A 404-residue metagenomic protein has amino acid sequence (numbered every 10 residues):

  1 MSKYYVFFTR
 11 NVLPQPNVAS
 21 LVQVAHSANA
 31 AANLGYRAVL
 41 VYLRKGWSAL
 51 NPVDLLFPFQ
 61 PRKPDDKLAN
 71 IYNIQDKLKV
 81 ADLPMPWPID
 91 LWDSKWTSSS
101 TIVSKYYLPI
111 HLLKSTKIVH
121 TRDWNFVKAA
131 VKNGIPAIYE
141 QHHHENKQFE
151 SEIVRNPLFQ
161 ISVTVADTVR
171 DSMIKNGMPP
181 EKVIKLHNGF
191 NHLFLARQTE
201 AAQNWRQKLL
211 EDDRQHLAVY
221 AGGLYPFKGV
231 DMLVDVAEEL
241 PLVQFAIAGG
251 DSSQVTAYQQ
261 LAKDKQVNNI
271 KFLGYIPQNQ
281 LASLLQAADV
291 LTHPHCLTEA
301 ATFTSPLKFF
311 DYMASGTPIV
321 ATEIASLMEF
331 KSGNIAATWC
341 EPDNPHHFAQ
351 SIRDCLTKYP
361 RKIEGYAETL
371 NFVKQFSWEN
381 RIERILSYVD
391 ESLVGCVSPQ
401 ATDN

Functional and structural regions predicted by a protein language model:
M1-A69, V165, D235-E238, S398 (+1 more regions): N-terminal subdomain of nucleotide-sugar transferases
V6-F8, V163, E211-K228, L233-E238 (+1 more regions): Conserved donor-binding/catalytic core segment of Leloir-type glycosyltransferases
H111-L113, I138-Y139, K147-I161: A conserved, positively charged/aromatic
T168, G189: Carbohydrate-associated surface elements
F194, E200-N204, D343, T357-E391: A charged, aromatic-enriched C-terminal amphipathic alpha-helix characteristic of glycosyltransferases across folds
Y225-K228, N279-S283, D289-D311, A321-E329: Nucleotide-sugar-dependent
A246, T256-S283: Nucleotide-activated donor-binding/catalytic signature segment of Leloir-type glycosyltransferases, i.e., the conserved
G333, A337-H346, R353-P360: Conserved acidic donor-binding segment of nucleotide-sugar-dependent glycosyltransferases
